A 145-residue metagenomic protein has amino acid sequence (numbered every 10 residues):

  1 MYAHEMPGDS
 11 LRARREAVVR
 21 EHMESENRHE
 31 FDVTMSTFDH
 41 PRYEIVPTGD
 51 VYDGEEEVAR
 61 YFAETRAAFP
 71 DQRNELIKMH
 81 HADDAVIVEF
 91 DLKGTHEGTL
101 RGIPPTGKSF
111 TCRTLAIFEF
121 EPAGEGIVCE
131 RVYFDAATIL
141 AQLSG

Functional and structural regions predicted by a protein language model:
M1-G145: C-terminal and inter-domain tail/linker signature
